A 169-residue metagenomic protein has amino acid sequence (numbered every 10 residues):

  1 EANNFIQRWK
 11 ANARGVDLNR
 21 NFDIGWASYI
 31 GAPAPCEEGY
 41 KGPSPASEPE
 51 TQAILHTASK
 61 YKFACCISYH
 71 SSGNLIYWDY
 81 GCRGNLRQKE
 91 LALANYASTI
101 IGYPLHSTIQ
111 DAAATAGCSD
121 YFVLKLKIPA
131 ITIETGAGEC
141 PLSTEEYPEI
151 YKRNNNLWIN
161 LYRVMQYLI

Functional and structural regions predicted by a protein language model:
E1-R87, N95, T132-L142: Active-site/substrate-binding loop(s) of hydrolase catalytic cores
G25, Y61, P104, L161 (+1 more regions): Short secondary-structure junctions and interdomain/linker hinges
E48, L91, P148-Y151: Non-membrane alpha-helical structural segments and their capping/turn regions in soluble enzymes
A53, T57, A92-I100, N160 (+1 more regions): Generic non-transmembrane alpha-helical segments
R87-D111: Catalytic cores of secreted/periplasmic or lumenal enzymes
Q110-A130: Short glycine-rich, acidic/polar surface loops and turns
L142-I169: His/Asp/Glu-rich mid-to-C-terminal helical/loop segments that flank catalytic regions of hydrolases
